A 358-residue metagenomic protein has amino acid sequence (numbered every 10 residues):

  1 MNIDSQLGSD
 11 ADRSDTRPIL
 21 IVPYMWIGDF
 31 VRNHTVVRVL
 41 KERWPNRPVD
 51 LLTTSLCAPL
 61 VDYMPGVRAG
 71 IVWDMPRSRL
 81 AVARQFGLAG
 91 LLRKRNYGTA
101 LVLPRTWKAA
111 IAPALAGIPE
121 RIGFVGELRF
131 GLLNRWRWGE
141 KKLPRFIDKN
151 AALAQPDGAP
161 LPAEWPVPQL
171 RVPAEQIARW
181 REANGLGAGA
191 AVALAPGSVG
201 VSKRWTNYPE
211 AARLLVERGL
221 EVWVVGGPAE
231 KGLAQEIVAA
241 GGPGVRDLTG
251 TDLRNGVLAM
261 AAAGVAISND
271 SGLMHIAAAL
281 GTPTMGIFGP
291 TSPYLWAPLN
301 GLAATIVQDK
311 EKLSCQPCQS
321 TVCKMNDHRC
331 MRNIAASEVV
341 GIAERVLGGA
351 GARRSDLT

Functional and structural regions predicted by a protein language model:
M1-T358: Catalytic machinery of carbohydrate-active enzymes, primarily nucleotide-sugar-dependent glycosyltransferases
